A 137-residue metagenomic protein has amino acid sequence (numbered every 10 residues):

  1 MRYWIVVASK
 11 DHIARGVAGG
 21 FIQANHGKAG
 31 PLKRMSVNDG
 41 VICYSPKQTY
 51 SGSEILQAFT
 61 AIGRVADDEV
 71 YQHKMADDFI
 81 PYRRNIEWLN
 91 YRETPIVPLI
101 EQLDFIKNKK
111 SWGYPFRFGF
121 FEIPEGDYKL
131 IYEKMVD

Functional and structural regions predicted by a protein language model:
M1-V37, L130-D137: Compositionally biased, charged N-terminal/linker segments
V7-A8, S45, W88-N90: Pocket-edge structural micro-motifs
D11, T49, Y71: Surface-exposed, flexible loop/turn segments at secondary-structure boundaries
L32-M35, G52-Q57: Short, conserved, surface-exposed binding loops centered on an aromatic residue
G40, P46, V65-D68: An acidic- and aromatic-residue-enriched active-site/binding cleft used to recognize and process polar
I42-C43, T60: Hydrophobic beta-strand signal
S45-S51: Short, charged beta-turn/beta-strand-edge "cap" motif at the junction between a beta-strand and an adjacent loop
I55-F121, E125: Aromatic- and Lys/Arg-enriched surface recognition patch
